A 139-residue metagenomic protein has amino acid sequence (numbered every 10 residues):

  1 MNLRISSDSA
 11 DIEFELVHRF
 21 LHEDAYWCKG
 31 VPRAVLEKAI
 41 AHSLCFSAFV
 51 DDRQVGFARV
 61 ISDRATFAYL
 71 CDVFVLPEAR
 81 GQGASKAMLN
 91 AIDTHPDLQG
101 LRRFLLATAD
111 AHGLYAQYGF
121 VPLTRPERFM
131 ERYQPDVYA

Functional and structural regions predicted by a protein language model:
M1-V31, A139: Short amphipathic alpha-helix that is part of the acyltransferase structural core
N2, S6-S9, E13, N90 (+1 more regions): Short, flexible, glycine-rich and Lys/Arg-enriched loop motifs at helix boundaries that contact anionic partners
A34-D51, V55-F74: A conserved beta-strand-loop-helix scaffold within acyl/acetyltransferase catalytic domains
A79-M88: Conserved acetyl-CoA pyrophosphate-binding loop and the N-cap/start of the following alpha-helix in GNAT-like
K86, G100-Q134: Conserved active-site alpha-helix within GNAT-family acetyltransferase domains
